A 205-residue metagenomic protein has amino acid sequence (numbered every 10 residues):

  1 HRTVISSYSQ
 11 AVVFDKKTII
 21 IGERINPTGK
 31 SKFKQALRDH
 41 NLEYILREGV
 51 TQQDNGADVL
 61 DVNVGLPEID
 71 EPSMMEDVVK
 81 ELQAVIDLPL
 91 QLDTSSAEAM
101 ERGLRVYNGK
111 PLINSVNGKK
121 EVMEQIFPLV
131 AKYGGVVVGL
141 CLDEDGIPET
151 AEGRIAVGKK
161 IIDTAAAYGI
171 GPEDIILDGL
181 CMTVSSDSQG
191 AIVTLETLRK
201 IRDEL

Functional and structural regions predicted by a protein language model:
H1-D178, M182-L205: Domain-level signal for soluble alpha/beta catalytic cores
